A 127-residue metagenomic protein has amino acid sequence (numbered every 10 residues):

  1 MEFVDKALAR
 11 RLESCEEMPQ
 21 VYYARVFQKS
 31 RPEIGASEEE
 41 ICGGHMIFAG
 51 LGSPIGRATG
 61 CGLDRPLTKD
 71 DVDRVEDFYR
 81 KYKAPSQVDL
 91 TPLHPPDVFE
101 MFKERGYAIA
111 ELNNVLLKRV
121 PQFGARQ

Functional and structural regions predicted by a protein language model:
M1-R80, P95: N-terminal charged segments
D64-Q127: Acyl-donor-binding surface of acyltransferase catalytic domains
